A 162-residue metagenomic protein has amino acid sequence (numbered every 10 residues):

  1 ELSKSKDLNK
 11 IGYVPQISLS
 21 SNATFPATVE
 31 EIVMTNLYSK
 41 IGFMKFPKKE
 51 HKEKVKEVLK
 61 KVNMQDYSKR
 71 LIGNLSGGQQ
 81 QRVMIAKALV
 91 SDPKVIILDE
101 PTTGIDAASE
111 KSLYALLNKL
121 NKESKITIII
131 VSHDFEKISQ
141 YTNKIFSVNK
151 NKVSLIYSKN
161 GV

Functional and structural regions predicted by a protein language model:
E30, K48-Y67: Conserved ABC ATPase "signature" region
L71-L75, Q79: Conserved ABC ATPase signature
D92: Conserved catalytic motifs of ABC-family nucleotide-binding domains
I96-D99: Catalytic Walker B motif of ABC-type/P-loop ATPase nucleotide-binding domains
T102-T103: Short loop immediately C-terminal to the Walker-B catalytic DE motif in ABC-type ATPase nucleotide-binding domains
S132-H133: H-loop/switch region of ABC-family ATPase nucleotide-binding domains
K144-S158: H-loop (His-switch) and adjacent beta-strand-loop-beta switch element of ABC-type ATPase nucleotide-binding domains
